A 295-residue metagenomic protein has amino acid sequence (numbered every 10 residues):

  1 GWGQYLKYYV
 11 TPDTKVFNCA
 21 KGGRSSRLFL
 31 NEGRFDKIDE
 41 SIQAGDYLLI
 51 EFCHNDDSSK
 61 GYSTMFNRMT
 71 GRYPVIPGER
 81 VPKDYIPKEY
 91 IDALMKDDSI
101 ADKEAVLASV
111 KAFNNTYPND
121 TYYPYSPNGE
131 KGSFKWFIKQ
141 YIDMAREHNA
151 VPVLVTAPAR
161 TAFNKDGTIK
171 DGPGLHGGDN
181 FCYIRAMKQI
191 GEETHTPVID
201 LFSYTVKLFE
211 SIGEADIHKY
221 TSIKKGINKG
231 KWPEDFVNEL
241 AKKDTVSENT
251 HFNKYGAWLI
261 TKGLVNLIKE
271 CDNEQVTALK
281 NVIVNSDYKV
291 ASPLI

Functional and structural regions predicted by a protein language model:
G1-P12: Short catalytic helix/loop segments, enriched in acidic residues and glycine and frequently bearing histidine
L6, G33, G256, I283: Solvent-exposed, flexible loop/coil residues
T11, L30, H251-N253: Generic, ordered loop/turn and secondary-structure boundary motif
P12-S25: A short beta-strand-loop structural module common to alpha/beta enzyme folds
S25-K37: N-terminal post-signal-peptidase region of extra-cytosolic proteins
R34-F252, W258, G263-T277: Alpha-helical cap/lid subdomain in secreted, periplasmic, or secretory-pathway luminal O-acyl-processing enzymes
N273-L294: Short, flexible loop/turn segments with low-complexity composition
